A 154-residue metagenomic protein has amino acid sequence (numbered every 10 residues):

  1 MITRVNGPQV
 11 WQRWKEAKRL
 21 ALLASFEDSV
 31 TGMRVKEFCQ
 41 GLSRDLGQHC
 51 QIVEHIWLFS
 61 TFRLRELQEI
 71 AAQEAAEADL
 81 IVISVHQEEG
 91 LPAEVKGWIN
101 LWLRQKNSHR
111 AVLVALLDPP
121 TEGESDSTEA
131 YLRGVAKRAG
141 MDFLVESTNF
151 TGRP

Functional and structural regions predicted by a protein language model:
M1-R19, E94-I99, T148, P154: Short N-terminal or domain-adjacent regulatory/targeting segments
R4-S43: A short, flexible N-terminal coil/short beta segment enriched in small residues
A24-S25, W57-L58, I81-H86, L113-D118: Conserved beta-strand segments of the P-loop GTPase G domain that flank and frequently precede/overlap
S29-T31, T61-L64, I83-P92, P119-E124: Short acidic, S/G/P-rich loop/turn micro-motifs used as interaction or catalytic elements
R44-F62: A short beta-strand-loop structural module common to alpha/beta enzyme folds
I70-Q87: Short, structured active-site "lid" loops
E89-R110: A short, gly/pro- and small-residue-rich
P120-T151: Short, glycine-/small-residue-rich phosphate/pyrophosphate-handling segment
